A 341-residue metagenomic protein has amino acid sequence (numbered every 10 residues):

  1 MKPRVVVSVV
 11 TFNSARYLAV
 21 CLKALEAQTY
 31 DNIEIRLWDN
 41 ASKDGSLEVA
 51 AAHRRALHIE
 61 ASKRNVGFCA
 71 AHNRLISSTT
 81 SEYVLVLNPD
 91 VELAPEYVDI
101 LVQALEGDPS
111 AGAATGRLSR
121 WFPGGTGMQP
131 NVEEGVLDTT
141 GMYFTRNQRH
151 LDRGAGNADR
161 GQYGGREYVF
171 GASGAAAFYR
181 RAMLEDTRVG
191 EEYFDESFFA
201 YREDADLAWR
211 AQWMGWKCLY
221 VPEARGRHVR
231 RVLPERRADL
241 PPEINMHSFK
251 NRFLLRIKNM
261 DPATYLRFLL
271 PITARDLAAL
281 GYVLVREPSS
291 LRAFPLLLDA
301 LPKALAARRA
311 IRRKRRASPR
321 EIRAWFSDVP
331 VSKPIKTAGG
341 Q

Functional and structural regions predicted by a protein language model:
M1-A27: N-proximal low-complexity "stem/linker" segments adjacent to membrane-targeting elements
A24, D39-E48, R64: A conserved acidic beta->alpha catalytic loop
A61-T79, P89-V91, I100: Glycine-rich, basic loop-to-helix element that forms the pyrophosphate-binding segment of sugar-nucleotide handling
V84: Short aromatic/hydrophobic "clamp" motif used to bind/position activated sugar donors
E92-D138, M142-T145, R149: Conserved donor NDP-sugar-binding/catalytic core segment of glycosyltransferases
M142-L151, N157-R181, F199-A200, D206 (+1 more regions): A recurrent flexible, glycine/aromatic-enriched loop bordering the glycosyltransferase active site that acts as
F170-R225: A short, conserved alpha-helix in the catalytic core of glycosyltransferases
K217-A306: Active-site-adjacent helix/loop segment of glycosyltransferases that harbors family-specific signature motifs
